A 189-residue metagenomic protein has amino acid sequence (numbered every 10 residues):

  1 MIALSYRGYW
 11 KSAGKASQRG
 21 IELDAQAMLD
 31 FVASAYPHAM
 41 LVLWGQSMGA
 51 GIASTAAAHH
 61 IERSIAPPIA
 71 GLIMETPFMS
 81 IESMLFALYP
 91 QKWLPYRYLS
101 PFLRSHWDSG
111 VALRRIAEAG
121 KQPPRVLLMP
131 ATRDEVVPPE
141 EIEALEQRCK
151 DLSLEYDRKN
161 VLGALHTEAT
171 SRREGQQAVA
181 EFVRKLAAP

Functional and structural regions predicted by a protein language model:
M1-F31: Membrane-embedded segments
Y6-W10, M79, L165: Alpha/beta-hydrolase active-site loop signature
G45-G49, A53: Gly/Ala-rich beta-loop-alpha elbow adjacent to hydrolase catalytic centers
T55-R115: Hydrolase active-site cap/lid region
G120-P123, L127-D134: Short beta-strand/loop motif that positions the catalytic acidic residue of the alpha/beta-hydrolase fold
V136-P189: C-terminal catalytic histidine-bearing segment of alpha/beta-hydrolase fold enzymes
